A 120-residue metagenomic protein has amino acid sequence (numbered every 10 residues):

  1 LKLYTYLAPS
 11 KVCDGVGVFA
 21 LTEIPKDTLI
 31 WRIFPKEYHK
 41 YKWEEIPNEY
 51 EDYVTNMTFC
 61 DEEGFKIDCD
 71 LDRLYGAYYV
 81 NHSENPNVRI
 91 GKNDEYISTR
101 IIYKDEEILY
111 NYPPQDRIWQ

Functional and structural regions predicted by a protein language model:
L1-Q120: Conserved catalytic SET/PR domain of SAM-dependent protein methyltransferases, capturing the structural core that binds
